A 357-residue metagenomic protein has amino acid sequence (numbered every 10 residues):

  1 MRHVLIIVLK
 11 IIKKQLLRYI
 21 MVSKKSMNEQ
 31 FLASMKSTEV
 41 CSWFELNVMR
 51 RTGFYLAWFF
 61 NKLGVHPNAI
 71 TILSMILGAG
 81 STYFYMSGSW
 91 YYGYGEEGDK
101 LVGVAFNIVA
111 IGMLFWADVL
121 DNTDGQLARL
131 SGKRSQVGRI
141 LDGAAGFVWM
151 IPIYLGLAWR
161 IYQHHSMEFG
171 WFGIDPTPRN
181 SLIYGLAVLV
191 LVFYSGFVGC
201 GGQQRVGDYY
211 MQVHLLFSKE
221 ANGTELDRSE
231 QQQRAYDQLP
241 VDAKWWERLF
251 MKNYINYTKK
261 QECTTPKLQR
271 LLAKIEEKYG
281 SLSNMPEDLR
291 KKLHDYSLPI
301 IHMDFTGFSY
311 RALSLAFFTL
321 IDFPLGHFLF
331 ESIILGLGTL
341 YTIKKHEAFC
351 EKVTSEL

Functional and structural regions predicted by a protein language model:
L5-T52, G199, Q212-L357: C-terminal membrane-associated helical module and adjoining short loops/tails
Y55, N122, Q126, L130 (+1 more regions): Membrane-spanning helices that line or support transport/gating and their immediate boundary helices in channels
L56, L77-T82, P152-G156, Y310-F318: Hydrophobic, membrane-inserted alpha-helices
P67-M75, D142-M150, I300-S309: Select subsegments of transmembrane alpha-helices in polytopic membrane proteins, especially boundary-proximal
P67-V137, M150-Y154, G185-G199: Membrane-embedded alpha-helical segments that form the functional core of polytopic membrane enzymes, especially those
T82-M86, I153, L157-R160, T319 (+2 more regions): Structural signal for membrane-spanning alpha-helices in multi-pass inner-membrane proteins, emphasizing helix cores
E96-G98, H165-N180: Membrane-interfacial helical/loop segments at transmembrane boundaries in membrane proteins
A158, I174-H214, E220: Alpha-helical transmembrane segments
